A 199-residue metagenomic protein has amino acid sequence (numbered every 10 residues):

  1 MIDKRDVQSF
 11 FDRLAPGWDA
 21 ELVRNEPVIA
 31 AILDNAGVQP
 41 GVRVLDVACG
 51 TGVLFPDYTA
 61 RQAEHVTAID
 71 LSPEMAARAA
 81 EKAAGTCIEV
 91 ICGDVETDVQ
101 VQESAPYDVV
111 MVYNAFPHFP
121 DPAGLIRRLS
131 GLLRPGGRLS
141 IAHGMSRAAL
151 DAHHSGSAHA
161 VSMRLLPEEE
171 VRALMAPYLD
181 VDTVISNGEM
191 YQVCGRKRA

Functional and structural regions predicted by a protein language model:
M1-G37, V53, R78, R147-A149 (+1 more regions): Conserved class I S-adenosyl-L-methionine
L45, T51-T97: Class I SAM-dependent methyltransferase SAM/SAH-binding core
M111: A conserved beta-strand element that flanks and buttresses the S-adenosyl-L-methionine
N114-A115: Short catalytic micro-motifs in class I SAM-dependent methyltransferases
G124-P135: A short glycine-rich, Lys/Arg-flanked "PGG" loop and its adjoining helix->strand segment in the class I
S140-L166: Conserved class I S-adenosyl-L-methionine
S162-Y178: Short alpha-helix
D180, I185-A199: Core SAM-dependent methyltransferase catalytic element
